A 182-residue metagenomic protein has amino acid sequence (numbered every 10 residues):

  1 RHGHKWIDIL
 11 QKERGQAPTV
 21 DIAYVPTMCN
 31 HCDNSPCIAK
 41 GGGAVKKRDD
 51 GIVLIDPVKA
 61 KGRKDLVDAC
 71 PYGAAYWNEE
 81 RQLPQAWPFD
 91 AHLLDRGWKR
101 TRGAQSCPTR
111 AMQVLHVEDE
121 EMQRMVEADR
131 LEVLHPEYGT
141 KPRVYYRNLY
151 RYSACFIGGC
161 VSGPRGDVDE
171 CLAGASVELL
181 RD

Functional and structural regions predicted by a protein language model:
R1-Q11, P36-K59, R63-P84, K99-E120: Iron-sulfur cluster-binding cysteine motifs and their immediate structural context in ferredoxin-like electron-transfer
Q11, G163, L179-R181: Residue-level signal for short segments within beta-strands and strand-turn junctions of well-structured beta-sheet
T19-A23, N34-S35: Active-site-proximal cofactor/substrate-binding loop regions of enzyme domains
C32-S35, A154, C171-L172: Short proline/glycine-enriched turn/loop motifs at strand-loop junctions of beta-rich domains
W87-P88, L93: Catalytic cores of eukaryotic secretory-pathway lumenal/extracellular enzymes that build and remodel glycoconjugates
R100-F156: Long, compositionally biased charged/polar accessory segments in the mid-to-C-terminal portions of proteins
C155-R165, V177: A short, amphipathic beta-strand motif
C171-D182: Short amphipathic beta-strand segments in non-cytosolic proteins
